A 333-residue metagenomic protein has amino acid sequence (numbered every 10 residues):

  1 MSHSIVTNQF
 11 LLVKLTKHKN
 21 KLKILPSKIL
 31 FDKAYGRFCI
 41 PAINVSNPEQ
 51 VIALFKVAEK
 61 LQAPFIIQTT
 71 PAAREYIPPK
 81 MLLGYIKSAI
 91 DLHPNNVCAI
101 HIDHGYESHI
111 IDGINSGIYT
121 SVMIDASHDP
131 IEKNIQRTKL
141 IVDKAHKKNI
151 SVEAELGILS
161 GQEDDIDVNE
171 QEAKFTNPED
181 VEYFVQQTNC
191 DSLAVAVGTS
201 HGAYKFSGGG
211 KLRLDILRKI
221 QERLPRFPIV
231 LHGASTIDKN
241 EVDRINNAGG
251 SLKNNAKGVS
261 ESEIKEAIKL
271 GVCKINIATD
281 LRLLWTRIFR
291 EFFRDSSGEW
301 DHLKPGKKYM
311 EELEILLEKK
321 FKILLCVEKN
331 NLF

Functional and structural regions predicted by a protein language model:
T7-I40: N-terminal amphipathic alpha-helix/helix-capping segment at the start of soluble metabolic enzymes
L22-A34, E49-I67, Y76, F293: N-terminal glycine-rich anion-binding loops that anchor highly charged ligand groups
L25, V45-E49, I77, M81 (+10 more regions): Conserved active-site and cofactor/substrate-binding residues in soluble primary-metabolism enzymes
I40-I43, F65-Q68, C98-I102, V122-I124 (+5 more regions): Hydrophobic faces of well-ordered beta-strands that scaffold small-molecule active sites in alpha/beta enzyme cores
P48-F65, L82-H93, E107-D129, R137-K139 (+3 more regions): Alpha/beta enzyme core
I102-I110, L281: Short glycine-enriched loops at secondary-structure junctions
S192, A196-K265, N276-A278: Catalytic alpha/beta core domains of metabolic enzymes, predominantly
N246-G250, V259-F333: C-terminal alpha-helical cap/extension of soluble enzyme domains
